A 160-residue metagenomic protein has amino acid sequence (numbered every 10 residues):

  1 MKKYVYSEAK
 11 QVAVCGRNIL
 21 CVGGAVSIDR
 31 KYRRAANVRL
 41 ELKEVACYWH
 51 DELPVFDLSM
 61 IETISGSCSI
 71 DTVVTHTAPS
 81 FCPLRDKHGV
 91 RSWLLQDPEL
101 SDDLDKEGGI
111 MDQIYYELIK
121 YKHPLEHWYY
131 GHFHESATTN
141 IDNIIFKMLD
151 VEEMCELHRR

Functional and structural regions predicted by a protein language model:
M1-G16, C21: Metallo-beta-lactamase
M1-Y6, H123-P124, D142-I144: A short helix-to-beta-strand connector/capping loop
Y4-Y6, Y32, Y48, W93 (+3 more regions): Sequence-level detector for tyrosine residue identity
Y6, K10, A46-L53, L149-V151 (+1 more regions): Adenosine-cofactor binding site in Rossmann-like domains, unifying the SAM/SAH pocket of S-adenosylmethionine-dependent
K10, G24-V26, T77-A78, G131-F133 (+1 more regions): Active-site metal-binding loops of divalent metal-dependent hydrolases
A13, Q113-Y121, Y129, F133-R160: Binuclear metal-dependent phosphoesterase catalytic core
V14-I110: Active-site-proximal loop/helix segment associated with metal-binding centers of metalloenzymes
S69-P79, I119-K120, P124-Y130: Proline-aspartate-enriched helix->loop->beta-strand connector
